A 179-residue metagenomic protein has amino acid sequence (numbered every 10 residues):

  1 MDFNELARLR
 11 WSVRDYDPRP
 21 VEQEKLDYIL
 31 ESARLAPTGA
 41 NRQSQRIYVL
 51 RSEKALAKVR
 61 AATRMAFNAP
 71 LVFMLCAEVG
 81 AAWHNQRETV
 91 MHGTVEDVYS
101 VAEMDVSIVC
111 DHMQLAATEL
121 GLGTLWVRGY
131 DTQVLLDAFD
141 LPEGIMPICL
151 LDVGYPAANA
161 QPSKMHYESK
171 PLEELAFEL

Functional and structural regions predicted by a protein language model:
F3-R14, R87-H92, C149-L179: C-terminal helix-cap and adjacent tail motif
S12-Y28: A short N-terminal beta-strand-loop micro-motif at the entrance of redox/enzyme domains
D15, R46, G123-W126: Short catalytic-loop micro-motif centered on adjacent basic/acidic residues
I29, A33-R34, F73, G93-A138: Small-aliphatic-rich amphipathic alpha-helix that forms the alpha element of a beta-alpha
T38-S107: Glycine/small-residue-rich phosphate/adenosyl-binding loop
R46, Y130, C149: Residue-level "edge-of-site" marker
A66-E78, D140-P162: A glycine-rich helix N-cap at a beta->alpha junction
